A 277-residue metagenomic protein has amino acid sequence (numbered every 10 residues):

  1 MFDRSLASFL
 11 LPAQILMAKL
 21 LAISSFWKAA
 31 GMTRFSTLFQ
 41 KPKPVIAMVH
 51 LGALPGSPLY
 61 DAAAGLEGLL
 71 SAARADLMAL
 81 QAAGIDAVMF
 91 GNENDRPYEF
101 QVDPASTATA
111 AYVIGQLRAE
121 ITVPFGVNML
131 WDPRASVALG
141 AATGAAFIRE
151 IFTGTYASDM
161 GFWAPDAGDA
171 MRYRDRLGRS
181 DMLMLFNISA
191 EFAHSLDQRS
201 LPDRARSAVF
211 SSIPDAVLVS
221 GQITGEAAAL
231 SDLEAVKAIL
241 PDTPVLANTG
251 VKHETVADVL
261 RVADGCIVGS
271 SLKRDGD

Functional and structural regions predicted by a protein language model:
T37-A64, L177-F192: N-terminal small/glycine-rich loop or linker at the start of catalytic domains across soluble metabolic enzymes
V45-V49, F90, F125-V127, R149-E150 (+4 more regions): Hydrophobic faces of well-ordered beta-strands that scaffold small-molecule active sites in alpha/beta enzyme cores
A63-A75, M129-D132: Glycine-rich anion/phosphate-binding loops
A87-A108, T155-S158, V217-A227, G276: Glycine-rich, proline-tolerant flexible connector loops at the mouths of alpha/beta enzymes
F100-G126, A167-M184, A228-A247: Alpha-helix-loop-beta-strand connector modules within alpha/beta enzyme cores
D132-T143, V251-G265: Catalytic cores of alpha/beta
A141-P214: Conserved anion-binding
A146-M160, L218-I223, A263-D277: Glycine-rich phosphate-binding active-site loops on the catalytic face of alpha/beta enzymes
